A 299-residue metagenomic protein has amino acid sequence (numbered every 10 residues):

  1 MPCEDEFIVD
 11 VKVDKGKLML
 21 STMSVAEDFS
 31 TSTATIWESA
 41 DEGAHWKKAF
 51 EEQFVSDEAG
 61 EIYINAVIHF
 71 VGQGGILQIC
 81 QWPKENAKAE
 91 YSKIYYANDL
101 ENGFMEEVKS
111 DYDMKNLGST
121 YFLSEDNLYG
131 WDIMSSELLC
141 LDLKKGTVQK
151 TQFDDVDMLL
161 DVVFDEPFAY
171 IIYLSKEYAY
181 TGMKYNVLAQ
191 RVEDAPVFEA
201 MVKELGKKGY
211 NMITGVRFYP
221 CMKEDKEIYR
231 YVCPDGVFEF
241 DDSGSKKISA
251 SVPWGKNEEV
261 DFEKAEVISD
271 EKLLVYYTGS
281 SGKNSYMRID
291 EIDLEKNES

Functional and structural regions predicted by a protein language model:
M1, K47-Q53, M105-S110, Q149-D154 (+3 more regions): Beta-propeller fold detector
D5-K12, S56-G72, D113-E125, D155-E166 (+2 more regions): Repeated scaffold domains used in trafficking and secretory/extracellular systems, primarily beta-propellers
G16-L20, G74-Q78, N127-L128, F168-Y170 (+2 more regions): Entry beta-strands of beta-propeller and related beta-repeat scaffolds
S21-S24, I79-W82, G130-D132, I172-S175 (+2 more regions): Recurrent small/Gly-Pro-centered beta-turn motifs in extracellular repeat architectures
S24-S30, W82-K88, S135-S136, S175-A179 (+1 more regions): Short glycine/acidic-enriched loop and turn motifs that connect beta-strands
T31-A34, A44, A89-K93, S136 (+3 more regions): Repetitive beta-architecture junctions, highlighting loop-to-beta-strand starts across blade-like repeats
S39-A40, A97, F240: Conserved Ser/Thr-centered positions that define the repeating blades of beta-propeller domains
A265-S299: Blade-level signature of beta-propeller repeat domains, shared across WD40, Kelch, NHL, RCC1 and BNR/Asp-box propellers
